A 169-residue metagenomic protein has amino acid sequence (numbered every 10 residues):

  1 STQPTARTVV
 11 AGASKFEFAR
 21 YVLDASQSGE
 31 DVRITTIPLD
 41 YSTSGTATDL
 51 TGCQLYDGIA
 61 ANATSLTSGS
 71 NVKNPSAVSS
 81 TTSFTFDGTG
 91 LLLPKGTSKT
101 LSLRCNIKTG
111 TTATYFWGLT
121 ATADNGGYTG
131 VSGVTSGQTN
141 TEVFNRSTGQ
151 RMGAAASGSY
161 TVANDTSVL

Functional and structural regions predicted by a protein language model:
S1-L169: Exposed, polar/acidic Ser/Thr-rich sequence context and nearby capping/turn residues that mark flexible linkers
